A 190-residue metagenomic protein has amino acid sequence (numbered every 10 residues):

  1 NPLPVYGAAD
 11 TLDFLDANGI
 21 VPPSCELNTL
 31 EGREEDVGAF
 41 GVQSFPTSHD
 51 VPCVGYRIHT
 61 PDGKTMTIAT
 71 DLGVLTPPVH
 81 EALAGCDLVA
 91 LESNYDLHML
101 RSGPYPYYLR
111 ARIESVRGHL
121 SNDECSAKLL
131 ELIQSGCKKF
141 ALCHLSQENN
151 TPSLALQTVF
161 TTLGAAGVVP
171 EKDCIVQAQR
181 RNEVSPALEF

Functional and structural regions predicted by a protein language model:
N1-P4, T65-M66, C174-I175: Short active-site oxyanion
N1-R33: Active-site HxH/HxHxD metal-binding segment of metal-dependent hydrolases
V5-A9, T67-T70, A90-E92, F140-C143 (+1 more regions): Active-site neighborhood of phospho(di)ester-bond hydrolases with catalytic His/Asp-centered motifs
D10-T11, T47-D50, T70-V74, S93-Y95 (+1 more regions): Active-site metal-binding loops of divalent metal-dependent hydrolases
C25-L27, V42, I175-V176: Generic structural signal for residues in well-ordered beta-strands
L30-L88, A187-F190: Core dinuclear metal-dependent hydrolase active-site scaffold
P77-Q177: Cap/insert and terminal regions of metallo-dependent hydrolase folds
C174-F190: Short, basic/aromatic-enriched C-terminal tail that caps enzymatic domains
